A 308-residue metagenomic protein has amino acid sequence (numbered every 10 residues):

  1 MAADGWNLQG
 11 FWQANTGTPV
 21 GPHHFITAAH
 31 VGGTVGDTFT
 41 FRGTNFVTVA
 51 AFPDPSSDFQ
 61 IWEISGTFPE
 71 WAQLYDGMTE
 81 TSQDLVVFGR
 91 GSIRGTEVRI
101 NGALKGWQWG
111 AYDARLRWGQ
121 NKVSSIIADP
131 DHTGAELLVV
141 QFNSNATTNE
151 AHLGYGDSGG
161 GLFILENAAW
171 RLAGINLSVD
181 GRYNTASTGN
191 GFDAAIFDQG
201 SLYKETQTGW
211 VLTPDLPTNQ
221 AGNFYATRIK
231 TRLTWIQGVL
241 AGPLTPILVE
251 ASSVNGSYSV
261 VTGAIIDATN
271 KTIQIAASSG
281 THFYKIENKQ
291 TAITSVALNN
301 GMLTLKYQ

Functional and structural regions predicted by a protein language model:
A2, L8-Q9, N15-G32, W118 (+1 more regions): C-terminal subregion of chymotrypsin/trypsin-like serine protease catalytic domains
F11, T18-V20, G32-G33, T40 (+9 more regions): Extracellular/periplasmic catalytic domains that process cell-envelope and extracellular macromolecules
G17, G43-F52, K122-S125, G263-A264: Short, surface-exposed loop motifs enriched in S/T, G, D/E and P with embedded aromatic residues
G21-A28, I61-E63, D84-G89, W118-K122 (+4 more regions): Residues within well-ordered beta-strands of beta-sheet-rich folds
G21-P22, I26-S57, T67, E80-T81 (+2 more regions): Catalytic-histidine neighborhood of serine endopeptidases, predominantly the chymotrypsin-like S1/PA family
H30-T34, S65-P69, R90-G95, S125-D129 (+5 more regions): Acidic glycine-/aspartate-rich tracts in secreted/extracellular proteins
S65-G156, A173-D193, D198: Chymotrypsin/trypsin-fold serine protease catalytic domain
G238-Q308: Short, composition-biased motifs enriched in small/polar/acidic residues
